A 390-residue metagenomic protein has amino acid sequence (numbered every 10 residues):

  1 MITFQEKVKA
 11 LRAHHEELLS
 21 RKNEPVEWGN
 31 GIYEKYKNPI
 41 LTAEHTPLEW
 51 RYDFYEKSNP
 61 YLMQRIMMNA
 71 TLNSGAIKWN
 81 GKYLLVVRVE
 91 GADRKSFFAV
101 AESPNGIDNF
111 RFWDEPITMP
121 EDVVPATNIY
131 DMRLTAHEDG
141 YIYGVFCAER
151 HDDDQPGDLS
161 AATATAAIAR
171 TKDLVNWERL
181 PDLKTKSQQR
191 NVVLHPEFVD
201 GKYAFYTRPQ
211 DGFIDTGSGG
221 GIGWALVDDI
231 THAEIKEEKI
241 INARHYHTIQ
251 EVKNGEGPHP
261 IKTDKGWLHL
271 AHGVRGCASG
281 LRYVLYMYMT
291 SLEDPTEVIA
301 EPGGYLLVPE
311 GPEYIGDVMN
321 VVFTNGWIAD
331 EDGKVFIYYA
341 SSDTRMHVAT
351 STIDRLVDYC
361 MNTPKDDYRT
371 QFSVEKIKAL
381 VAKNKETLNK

Functional and structural regions predicted by a protein language model:
M1-N73, I77-T127, A136-V193, E197-V252 (+2 more regions): Beta-rich carbohydrate-recognition and catalytic domains
E310-Y314, V322-W327: Short glycine-rich, acidic/polar surface loops and turns
I328-G333: Well-ordered alpha/beta subsegment
F336: Short, surface-exposed ligand- or partner-binding patches at beta-edge/loop junctions that are enriched in aromatics
